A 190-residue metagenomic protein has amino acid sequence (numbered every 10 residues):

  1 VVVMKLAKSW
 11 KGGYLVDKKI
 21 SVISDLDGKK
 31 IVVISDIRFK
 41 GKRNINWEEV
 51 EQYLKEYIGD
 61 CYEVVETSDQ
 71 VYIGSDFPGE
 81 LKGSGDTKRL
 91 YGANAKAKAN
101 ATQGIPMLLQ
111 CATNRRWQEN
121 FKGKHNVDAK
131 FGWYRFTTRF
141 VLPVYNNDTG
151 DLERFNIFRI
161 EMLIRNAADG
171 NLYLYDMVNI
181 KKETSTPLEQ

Functional and structural regions predicted by a protein language model:
V1-Q190: Ribonuclease/tRNase effector modules and their secretory precursors
